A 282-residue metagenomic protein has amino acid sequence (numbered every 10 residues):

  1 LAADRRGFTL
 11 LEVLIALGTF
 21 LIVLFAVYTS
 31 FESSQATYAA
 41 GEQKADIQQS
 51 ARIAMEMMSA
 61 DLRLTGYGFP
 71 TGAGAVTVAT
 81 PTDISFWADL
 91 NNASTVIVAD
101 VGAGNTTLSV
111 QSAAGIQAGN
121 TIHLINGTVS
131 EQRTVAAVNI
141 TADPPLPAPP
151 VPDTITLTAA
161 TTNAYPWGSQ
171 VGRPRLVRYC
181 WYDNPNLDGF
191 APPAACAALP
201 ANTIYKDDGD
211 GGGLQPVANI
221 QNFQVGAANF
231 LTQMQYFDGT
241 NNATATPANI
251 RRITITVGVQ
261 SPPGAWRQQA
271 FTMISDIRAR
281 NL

Functional and structural regions predicted by a protein language model:
L1-A3: N-terminal secretory signal peptides that target proteins for export/translocation
R6-T65, R278: Aliphatic-rich helix starts adjacent to a transmembrane/signal segment
A36, D46, L90-N91, S169-G172 (+1 more regions): Short linear sequence signals and composition-biased patches located at protein termini or domain-edge surfaces
G66-G74: Active-site phosphate-binding and catalytic loops of NTP-dependent enzymes
G74-P166: Autoprocessing Asn-cyclization modules and mimics
A75, L176-C180: Short, surface-exposed charged micro-motifs
L124-R133, G172-R175, P216, V225: Short coil-to-beta-strand transition motifs
